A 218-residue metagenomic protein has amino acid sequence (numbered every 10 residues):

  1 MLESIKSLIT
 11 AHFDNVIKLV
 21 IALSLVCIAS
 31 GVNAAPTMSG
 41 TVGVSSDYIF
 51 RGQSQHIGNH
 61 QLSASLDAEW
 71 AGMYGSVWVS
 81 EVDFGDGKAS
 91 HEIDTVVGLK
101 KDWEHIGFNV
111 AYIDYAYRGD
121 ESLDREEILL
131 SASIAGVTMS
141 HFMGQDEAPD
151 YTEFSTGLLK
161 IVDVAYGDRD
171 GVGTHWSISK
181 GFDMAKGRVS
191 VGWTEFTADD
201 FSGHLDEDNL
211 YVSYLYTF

Functional and structural regions predicted by a protein language model:
L2-D14, A29-F218: Outer-membrane beta-barrel proteins
K18-I28: Bacterial N-terminal signal peptides
